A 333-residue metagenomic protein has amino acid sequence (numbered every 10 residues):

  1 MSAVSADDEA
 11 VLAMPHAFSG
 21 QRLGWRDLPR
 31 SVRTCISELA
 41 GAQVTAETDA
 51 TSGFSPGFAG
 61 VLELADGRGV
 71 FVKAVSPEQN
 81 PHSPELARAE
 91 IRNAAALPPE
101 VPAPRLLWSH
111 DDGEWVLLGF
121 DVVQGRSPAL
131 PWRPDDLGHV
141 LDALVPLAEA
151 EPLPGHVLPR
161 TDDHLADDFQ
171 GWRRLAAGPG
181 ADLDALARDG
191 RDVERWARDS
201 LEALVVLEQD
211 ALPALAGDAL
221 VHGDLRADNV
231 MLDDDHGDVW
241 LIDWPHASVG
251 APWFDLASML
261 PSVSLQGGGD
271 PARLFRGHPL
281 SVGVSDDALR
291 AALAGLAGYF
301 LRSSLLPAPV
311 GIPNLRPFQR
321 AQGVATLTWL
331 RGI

Functional and structural regions predicted by a protein language model:
S2-E47: Juxta-kinase regulatory segment immediately upstream of eukaryotic protein kinase catalytic domains
L28-Q43, P152-H222, P279-L280: An alpha-helical support segment within catalytic cores of ATP-dependent transferases
T51-L64, F71-V72, V205-F254: Active-site acidic catalytic loop and adjacent metal/ATP-binding pocket of ATP-dependent phosphoryl transfer enzymes
G53-P56, D112-V116: Short acidic/glycine-enriched loop/turn segments that link adjacent beta-strands
V70-G113, L130-P146: A conserved alpha-helical element in kinase catalytic cores
E114-R126: Conserved short submotifs of the Hanks-type protein kinase catalytic core that shape the nucleotide-binding pocket
R126-H164: Conserved kinase catalytic-core helix
W253-V284, L293-I312: Active-site activation/catalytic loop segments of kinase-like enzymes and analogous catalytic loops in related
